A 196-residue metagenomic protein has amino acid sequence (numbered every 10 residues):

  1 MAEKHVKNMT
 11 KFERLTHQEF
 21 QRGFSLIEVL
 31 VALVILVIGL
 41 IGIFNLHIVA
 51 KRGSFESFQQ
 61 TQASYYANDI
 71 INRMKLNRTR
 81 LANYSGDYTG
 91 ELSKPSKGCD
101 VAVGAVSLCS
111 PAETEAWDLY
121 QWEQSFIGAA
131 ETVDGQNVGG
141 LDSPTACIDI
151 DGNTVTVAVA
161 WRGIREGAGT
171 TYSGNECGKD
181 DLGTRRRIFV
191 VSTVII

Functional and structural regions predicted by a protein language model:
M1-F24: N-terminal leader/signal peptides at the extreme start of proteins
R14-Q18, F44, Q59: Intrinsic low-complexity/disordered segments
H17-F20, V34, S54, E113: Short N-terminal micro-motifs specific to bacterial/archaeal maturation and metal-cluster initiation sites
Q21, H47, Q60-Q62: Glutamine-centric residue-chemistry signal
R22-V34: N-terminal signal-anchor/signal peptide hydrophobic helix marking the start of the first transmembrane segment
I27, S64-A67: Short alpha-helix carrying the canonical HExxH Zn2+-binding catalytic motif
V34-S57, M74: C-terminal juxtamembrane segment of a hydrophobic transmembrane alpha-helix
R52-T61, N68-I196: Flexible, low-complexity segments enriched in proline/glycine/serine and punctuated by aromatic residues
